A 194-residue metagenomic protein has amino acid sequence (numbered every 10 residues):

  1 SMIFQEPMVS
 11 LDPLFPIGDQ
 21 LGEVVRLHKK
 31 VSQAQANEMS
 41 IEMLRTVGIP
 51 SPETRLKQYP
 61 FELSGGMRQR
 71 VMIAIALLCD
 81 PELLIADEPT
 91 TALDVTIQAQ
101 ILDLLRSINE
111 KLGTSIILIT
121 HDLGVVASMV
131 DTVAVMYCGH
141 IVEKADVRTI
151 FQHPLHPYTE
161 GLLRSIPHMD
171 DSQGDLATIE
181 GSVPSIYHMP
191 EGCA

Functional and structural regions predicted by a protein language model:
L21, I73, I97, I101: Hydrophobic anchor residue at the start of the ABC signature
P50-T54, D146-A194: Short catalytic/signature loops enriched in Gly
L78-E82: A short, proline-enriched helix->beta-strand linker immediately N-terminal to the Walker B motif in ABC-type P-loop
A99-G113, G124: Helical segment within the ABC ATPase nucleotide-binding domain
V126-S128: A short, surface-exposed alpha-helical micro-motif characterized by mixed small hydrophobic and charged/polar residues
T132, K144: Short, glycine/charged-rich "phosphate-handling" switch motifs in NTP-dependent and phosphotransfer domains
